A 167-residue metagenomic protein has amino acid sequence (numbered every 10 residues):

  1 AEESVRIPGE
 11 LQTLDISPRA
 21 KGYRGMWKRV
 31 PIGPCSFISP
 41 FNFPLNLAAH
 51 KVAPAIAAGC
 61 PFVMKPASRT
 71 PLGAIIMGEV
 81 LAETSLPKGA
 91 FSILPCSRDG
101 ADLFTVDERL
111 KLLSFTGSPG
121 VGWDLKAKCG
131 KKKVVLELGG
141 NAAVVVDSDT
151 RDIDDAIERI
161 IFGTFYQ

Functional and structural regions predicted by a protein language model:
A1, A74-M77, F104, L125: Hydrophobic packing residues within well-ordered alpha-helices of enzyme cores
A1-Q12, L81, S85, E108 (+4 more regions): Structural signal for hydrophobic packing residues in well-ordered secondary-structure cores of soluble enzyme domains
A1-V52, F91: N-terminal Rossmann NAD(P)-binding subdomain characteristic of aldehyde/semialdehyde dehydrogenases
R29, N46-A49, S68-P71, I75 (+2 more regions): Glycine-rich phosphate-binding loop at the start of an alpha helix
R29-P34, A58-C60, P87-G89, E108-K111 (+2 more regions): Short coil/turn connectors at secondary-structure junctions
A48-D102: PLP-dependent aminotransferase-like
S85, G120-Q167: ALDH superfamily catalytic-core signature
F115: Phosphate/diphosphate-binding loops
